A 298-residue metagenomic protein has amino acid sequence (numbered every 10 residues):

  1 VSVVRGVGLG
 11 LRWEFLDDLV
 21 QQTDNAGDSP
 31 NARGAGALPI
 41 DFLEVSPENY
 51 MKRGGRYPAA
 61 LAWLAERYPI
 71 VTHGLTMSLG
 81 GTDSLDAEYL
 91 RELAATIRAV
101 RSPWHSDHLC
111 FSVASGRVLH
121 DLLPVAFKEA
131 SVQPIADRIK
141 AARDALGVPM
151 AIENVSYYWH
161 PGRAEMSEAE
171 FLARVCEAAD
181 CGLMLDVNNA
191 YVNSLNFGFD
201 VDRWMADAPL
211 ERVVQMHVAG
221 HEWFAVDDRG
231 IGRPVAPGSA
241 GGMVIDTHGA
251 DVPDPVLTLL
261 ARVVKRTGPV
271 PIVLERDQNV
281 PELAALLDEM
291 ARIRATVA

Functional and structural regions predicted by a protein language model:
V1-T23: Boundary/entry segment of secreted carbohydrate-active catalytic domains
L16-D17, S46-Y57, S78-E88, Y158-E165 (+3 more regions): Acidic-and-aromatic substrate-binding clefts and catalytic sites of carbohydrate-active enzymes
D18-T23, P161-E177, N193-A206, A284-L287: Distinct, well-ordered alpha-helical segments
Q21-A26, G36-L38, G54-T72, E88-P103 (+4 more regions): Acidic (Asp/Glu)-rich catalytic clusters
L43, H105, D186, M216 (+1 more regions): Conserved, mostly hydrophobic/aromatic
G54, P69, S84, L122-K128 (+2 more regions): Gly/Pro-rich active-site loop or hairpin
D86-L183: Active-site acidic/histidine proton-transfer and metal-coordination neighborhood in alpha/beta enzyme cores
L283-A298: C-terminal helical cap(s) of enzyme catalytic domains, especially alpha/beta-barrels
